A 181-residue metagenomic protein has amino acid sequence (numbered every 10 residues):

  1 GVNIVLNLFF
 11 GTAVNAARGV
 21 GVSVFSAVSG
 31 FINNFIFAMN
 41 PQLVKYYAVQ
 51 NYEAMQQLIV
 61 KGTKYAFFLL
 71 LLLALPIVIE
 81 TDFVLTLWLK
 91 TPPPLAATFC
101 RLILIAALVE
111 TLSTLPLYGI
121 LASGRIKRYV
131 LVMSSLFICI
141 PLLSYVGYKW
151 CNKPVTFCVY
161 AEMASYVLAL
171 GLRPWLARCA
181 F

Functional and structural regions predicted by a protein language model:
V5-S26, A54, P94-T98, V155: Interfacial/gating helices of multi-pass transporter permease domains
F9-T12, A122-G124, W150-N152: Helix-loop interface residues and adjacent transmembrane-helix termini in multi-pass membrane transporters, primarily
T12-A13, V60, I77-L108, N152 (+1 more regions): Interfacial segments at transmembrane-helix termini and the short loops linking adjacent helices
G19, N51-E80, A97-C100: Interfacial transmembrane-helix starts/ends
G21, F25, S29-T63, L117-A122: Helix-loop junctions and terminal segments of transmembrane helices in multi-pass membrane transport/translocation
S23-S26, K61, A74, F83 (+3 more regions): Residue-level recognition of pore/gate-forming positions within transmembrane alpha-helices of multi-pass
L104-S135, A177-F181: Membrane-interface junctions at transmembrane-helix termini in multi-pass inner-membrane proteins
K127, S134-F181: Membrane-interface helix-loop junctions in multi-pass transport and translocation proteins
